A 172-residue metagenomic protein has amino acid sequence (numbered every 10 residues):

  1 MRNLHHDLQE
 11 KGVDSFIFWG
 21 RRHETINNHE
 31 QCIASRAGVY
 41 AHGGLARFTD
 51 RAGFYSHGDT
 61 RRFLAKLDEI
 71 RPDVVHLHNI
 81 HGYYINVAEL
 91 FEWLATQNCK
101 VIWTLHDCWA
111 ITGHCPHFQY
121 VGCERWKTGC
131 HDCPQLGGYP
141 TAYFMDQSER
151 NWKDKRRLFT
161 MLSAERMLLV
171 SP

Functional and structural regions predicted by a protein language model:
R2-P172: Catalytic cores of nucleotide-sugar-dependent glycosyltransferases that transfer UDP/GDP/TDP-activated
